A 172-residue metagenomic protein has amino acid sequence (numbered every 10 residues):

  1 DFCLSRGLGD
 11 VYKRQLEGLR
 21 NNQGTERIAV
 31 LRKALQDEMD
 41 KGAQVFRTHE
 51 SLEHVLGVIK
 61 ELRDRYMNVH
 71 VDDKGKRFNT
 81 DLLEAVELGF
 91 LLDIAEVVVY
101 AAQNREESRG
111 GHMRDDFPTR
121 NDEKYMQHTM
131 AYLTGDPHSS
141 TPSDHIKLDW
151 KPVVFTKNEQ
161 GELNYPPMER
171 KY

Functional and structural regions predicted by a protein language model:
R6-Y172: Glycine- and aromatic-enriched mobile tails/lids
